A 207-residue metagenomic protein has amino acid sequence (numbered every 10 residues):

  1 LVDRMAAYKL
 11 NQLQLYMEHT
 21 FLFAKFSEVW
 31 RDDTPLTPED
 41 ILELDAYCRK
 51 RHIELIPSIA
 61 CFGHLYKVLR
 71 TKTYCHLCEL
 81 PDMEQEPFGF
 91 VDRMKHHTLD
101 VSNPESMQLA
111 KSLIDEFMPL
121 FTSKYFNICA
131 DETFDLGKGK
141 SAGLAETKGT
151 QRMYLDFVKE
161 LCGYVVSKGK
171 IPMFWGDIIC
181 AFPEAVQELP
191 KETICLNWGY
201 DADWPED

Functional and structural regions predicted by a protein language model:
L1-M173: Feature activates predominantly on carbohydrate-active enzymes
M173-D207: Substrate-binding cleft/loops of secretory-pathway carbohydrate-active enzymes
